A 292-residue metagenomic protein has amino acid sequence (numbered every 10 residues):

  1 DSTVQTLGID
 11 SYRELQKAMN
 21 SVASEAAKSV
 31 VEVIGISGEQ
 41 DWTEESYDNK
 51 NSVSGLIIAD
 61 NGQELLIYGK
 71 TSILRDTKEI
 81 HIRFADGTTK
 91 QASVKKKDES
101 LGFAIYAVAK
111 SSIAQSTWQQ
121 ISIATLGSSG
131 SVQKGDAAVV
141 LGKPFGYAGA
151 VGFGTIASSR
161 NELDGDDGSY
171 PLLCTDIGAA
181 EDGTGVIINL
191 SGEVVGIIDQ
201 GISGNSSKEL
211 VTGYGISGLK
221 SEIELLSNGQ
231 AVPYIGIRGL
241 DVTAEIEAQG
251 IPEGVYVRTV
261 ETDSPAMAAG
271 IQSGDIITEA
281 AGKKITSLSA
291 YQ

Functional and structural regions predicted by a protein language model:
D1-S52, E79-H81, F103, S112-T117 (+1 more regions): N-terminal targeting leaders that route proteins to membranes or the secretory/organellar pathways
Y12-S21, S37-K70, T89-Q91, I123-T125 (+3 more regions): A conserved glycine-rich beta-strand in the N-terminal activation segment of trypsin-fold
A18, V22, L190, V194-G250: C-terminal cap/linker of serine protease catalytic domains
V30-I34, L65-K70, S131-P144, T175-D176 (+4 more regions): Active-site-proximal beta-strands of protease catalytic cores
Y47, G178-E181, S227-Y291: PDZ/PDZ-like groove recognition
D60-A104, A109-S111: Catalytic-histidine neighborhood of serine endopeptidases, predominantly the chymotrypsin-like S1/PA family
S93, I113-Y147, I177-A179, G213-S217 (+1 more regions): Active-site substrate-binding loop(s) of clan PA
S111-I123, G152-L210, E247, I251-T259: Active-site region of chymotrypsin-like
